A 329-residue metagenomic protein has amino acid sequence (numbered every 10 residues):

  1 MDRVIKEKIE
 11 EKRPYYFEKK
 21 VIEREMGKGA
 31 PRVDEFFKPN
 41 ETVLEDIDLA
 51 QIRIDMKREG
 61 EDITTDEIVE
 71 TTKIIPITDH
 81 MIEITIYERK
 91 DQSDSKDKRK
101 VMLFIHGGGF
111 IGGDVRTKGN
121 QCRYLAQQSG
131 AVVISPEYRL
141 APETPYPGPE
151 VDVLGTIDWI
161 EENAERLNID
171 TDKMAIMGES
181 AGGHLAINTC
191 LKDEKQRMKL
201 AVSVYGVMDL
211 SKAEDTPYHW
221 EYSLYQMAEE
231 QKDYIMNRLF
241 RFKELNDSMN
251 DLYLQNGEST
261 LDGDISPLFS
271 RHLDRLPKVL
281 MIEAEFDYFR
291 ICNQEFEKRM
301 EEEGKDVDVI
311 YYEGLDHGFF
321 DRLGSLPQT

Functional and structural regions predicted by a protein language model:
M1-E7: Basic/polar N-terminal segments that are highly enriched at the extreme N-terminus, encompassing both cleavable
I5, K12-F17, V21-D34, V43 (+1 more regions): Alpha/beta-hydrolase superfamily serine-hydrolase fold, recognizing
L44-D48: Eukaryotic acidic, serine/proline-rich intrinsically disordered low-complexity regions that function as flexible
D55: Lumenal/periplasmic acceptor-binding loop at the mouth of the active site in multi-pass, GT-C-fold membrane enzymes
R58-K73: A domain-start/cap signature at the N-terminus of enzymes
